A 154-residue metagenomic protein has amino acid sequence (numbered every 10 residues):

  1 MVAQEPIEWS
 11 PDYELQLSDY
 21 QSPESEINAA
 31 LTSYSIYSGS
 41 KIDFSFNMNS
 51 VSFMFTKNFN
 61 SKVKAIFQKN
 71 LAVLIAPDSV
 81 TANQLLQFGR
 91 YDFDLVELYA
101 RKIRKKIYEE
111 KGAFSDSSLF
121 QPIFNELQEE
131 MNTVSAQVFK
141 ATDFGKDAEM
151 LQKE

Functional and structural regions predicted by a protein language model:
M1-A3: Hydrophobic h-region of N-terminal signal peptides that target proteins for export in Gram-negative bacteria
E5-V63, F67-K69, V73-I75, G112-E154: Metalloprotease/metallohydrolase-associated module, dominated by Zn2+-dependent proteases
I66-R104: Mid-length scaffold segments of soluble, non-membrane domains
T81-L85, I103-K105, E109-A113, Q121 (+1 more regions): Generic alpha-helical propensity signal that fires on short helical segments and nearby coil/disordered stretches
G89-A113, E130, V134-Q137, A141: Structured segments of extracytoplasmic/periplasmic soluble domains in secreted or envelope-associated proteins
